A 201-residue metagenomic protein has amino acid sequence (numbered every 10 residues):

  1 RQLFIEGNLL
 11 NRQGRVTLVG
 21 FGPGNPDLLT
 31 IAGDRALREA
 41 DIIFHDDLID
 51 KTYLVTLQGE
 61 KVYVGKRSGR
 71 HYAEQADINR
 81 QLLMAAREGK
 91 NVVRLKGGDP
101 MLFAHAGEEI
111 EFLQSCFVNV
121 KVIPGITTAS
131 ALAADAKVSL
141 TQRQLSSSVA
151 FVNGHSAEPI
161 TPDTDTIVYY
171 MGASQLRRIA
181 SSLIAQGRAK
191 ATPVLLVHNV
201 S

Functional and structural regions predicted by a protein language model:
R1-L18, D77, R87-V92, H105 (+1 more regions): A contiguous loop/helix-start segment that scaffolds small-molecule binding in enzyme catalytic cores
L3-F21, I31-I123: Class I S-adenosyl-L-methionine
G22-N25, G172: Short polar catalytic/cofactor-binding loops
N25, D99-T164: Class I SAM-dependent methyltransferase SAM-binding "motif I" and its flanking Rossmann-like core
I31, A131-D135, I179-S181: Short hydrophobic alpha-helical segments that form membrane-spanning helices or hydrophobic packing faces of helical
D41-D46, A150-V152, Y169: Short, hydrophobic beta-strand segments that form beta-sheet elements in well-ordered domains
D50-T52, S68-H71, T127-A131, V149 (+2 more regions): Short gly/pro/ser/thr-enriched loop/turn and capping motifs at secondary-structure boundaries
E60-K66, F117-K121, L140-S147, G187-L196: Short hydrophobic/aromatic-enriched beta-strand-loop microsegments
